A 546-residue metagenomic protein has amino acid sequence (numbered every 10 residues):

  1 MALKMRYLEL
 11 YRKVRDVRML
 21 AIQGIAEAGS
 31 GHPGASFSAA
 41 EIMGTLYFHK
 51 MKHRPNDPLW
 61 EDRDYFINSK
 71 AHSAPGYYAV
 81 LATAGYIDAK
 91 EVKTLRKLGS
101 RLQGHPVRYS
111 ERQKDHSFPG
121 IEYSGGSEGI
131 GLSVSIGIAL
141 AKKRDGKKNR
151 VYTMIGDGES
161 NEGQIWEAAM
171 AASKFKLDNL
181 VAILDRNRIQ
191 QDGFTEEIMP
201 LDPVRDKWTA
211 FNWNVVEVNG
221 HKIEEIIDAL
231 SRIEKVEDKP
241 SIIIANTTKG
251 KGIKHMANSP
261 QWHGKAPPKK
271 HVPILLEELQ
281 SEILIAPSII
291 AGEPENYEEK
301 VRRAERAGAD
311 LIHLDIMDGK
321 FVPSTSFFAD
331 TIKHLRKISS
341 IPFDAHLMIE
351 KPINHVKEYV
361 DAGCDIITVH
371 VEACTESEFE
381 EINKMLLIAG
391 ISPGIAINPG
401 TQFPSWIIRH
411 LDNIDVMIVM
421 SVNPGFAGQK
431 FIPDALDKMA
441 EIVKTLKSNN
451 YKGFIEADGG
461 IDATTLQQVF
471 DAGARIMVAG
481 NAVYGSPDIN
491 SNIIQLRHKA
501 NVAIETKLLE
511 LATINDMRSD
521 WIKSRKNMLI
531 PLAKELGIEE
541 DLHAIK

Functional and structural regions predicted by a protein language model:
A21-G24, G31, S36-K174: Cofactor-binding active-site loop characterized by glycine-rich and histidine/acidic residues
G120-K235: Thiamine diphosphate
I223-S281: Glycine/aspartate-rich loop-and-adjacent alpha/beta segment that forms the canonical ThDP
I285-S288, I312-L314, F343-L347, I367-V369 (+4 more regions): Hydrophobic faces of well-ordered beta-strands that scaffold small-molecule active sites in alpha/beta enzyme cores
I312-A329, V371-A373, V422-K430: Glycine-rich, proline-tolerant flexible connector loops at the mouths of alpha/beta enzymes
I353-D361, T401-D412, I461-I476: Catalytic cores of alpha/beta
N354-H355, C364-K452: Conserved anion-binding
G485-T506: C-terminal helical cap(s) of enzyme catalytic domains, especially alpha/beta-barrels
